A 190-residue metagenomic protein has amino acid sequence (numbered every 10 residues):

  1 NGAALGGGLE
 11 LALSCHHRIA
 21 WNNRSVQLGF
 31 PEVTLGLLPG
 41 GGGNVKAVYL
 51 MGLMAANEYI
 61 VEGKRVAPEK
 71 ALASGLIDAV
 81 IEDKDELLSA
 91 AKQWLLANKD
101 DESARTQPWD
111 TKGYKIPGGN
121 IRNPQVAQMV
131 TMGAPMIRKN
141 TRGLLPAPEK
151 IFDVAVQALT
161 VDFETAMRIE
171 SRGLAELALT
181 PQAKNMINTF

Functional and structural regions predicted by a protein language model:
N1-L35, P39, Y59: Glycine-rich beta-to-alpha active-site loop
G2, S25, V45, L72 (+1 more regions): Residue-level "edge-of-site" marker
G42: Catalytic or ion-translocation cores adjacent to nucleophile or general acid/base/metal-coordination motifs in diverse
L50, A55, V61, A67 (+2 more regions): Intrinsically disordered, low-complexity segments enriched in small/flexible residues
